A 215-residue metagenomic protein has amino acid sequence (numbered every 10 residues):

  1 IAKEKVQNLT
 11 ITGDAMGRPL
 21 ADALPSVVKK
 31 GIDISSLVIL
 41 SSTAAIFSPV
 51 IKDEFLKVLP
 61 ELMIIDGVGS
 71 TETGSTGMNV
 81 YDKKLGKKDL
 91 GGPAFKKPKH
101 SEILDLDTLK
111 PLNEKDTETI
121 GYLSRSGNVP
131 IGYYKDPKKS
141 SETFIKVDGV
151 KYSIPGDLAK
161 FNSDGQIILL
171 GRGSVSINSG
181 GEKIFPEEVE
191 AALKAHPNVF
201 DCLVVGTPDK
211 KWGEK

Functional and structural regions predicted by a protein language model:
I1-A2, G69, S126, I131-K135 (+2 more regions): AMP-binding/adenylate-forming catalytic core of the ANL superfamily
V6-T12, A21-D89, K96-H100: Gly/Ser/Thr-rich phosphate-binding loop
T10-G13, L59, P137, V147 (+1 more regions): Acidic-histidine catalytic/liganding microenvironments
D89-K96, T143, G149-V150: Short Gly/Pro-enriched turn/cap motifs at secondary-structure boundaries
K96, T108-F144, E182-I184: Conserved ATP/PPi-binding loop(s) of AMP-dependent carboxylate-activating enzymes
H100-L109, D157: Active-site and channel-lining beta-strand-loop segments that bind or position nucleotide-derived/phosphorylated
D105-T108, G149, S163-D164: Residue-level recognition of short loop/turn positions
